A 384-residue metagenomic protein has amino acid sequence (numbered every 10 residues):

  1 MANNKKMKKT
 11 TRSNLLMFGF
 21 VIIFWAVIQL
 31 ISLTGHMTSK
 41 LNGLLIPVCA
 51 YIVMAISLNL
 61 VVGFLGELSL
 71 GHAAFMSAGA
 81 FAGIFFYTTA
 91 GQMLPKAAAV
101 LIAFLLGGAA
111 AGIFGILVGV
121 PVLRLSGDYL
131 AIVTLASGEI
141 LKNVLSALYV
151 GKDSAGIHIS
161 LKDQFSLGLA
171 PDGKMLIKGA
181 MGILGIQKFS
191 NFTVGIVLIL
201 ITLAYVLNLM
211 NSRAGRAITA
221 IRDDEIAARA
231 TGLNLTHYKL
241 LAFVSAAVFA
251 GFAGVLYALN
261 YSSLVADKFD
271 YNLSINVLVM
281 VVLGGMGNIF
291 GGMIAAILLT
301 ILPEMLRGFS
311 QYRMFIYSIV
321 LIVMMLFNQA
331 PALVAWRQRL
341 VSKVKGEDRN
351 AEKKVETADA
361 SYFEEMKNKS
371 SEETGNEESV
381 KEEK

Functional and structural regions predicted by a protein language model:
A2-K384: Transmembrane alpha-helices and adjacent helix-loop boundaries
